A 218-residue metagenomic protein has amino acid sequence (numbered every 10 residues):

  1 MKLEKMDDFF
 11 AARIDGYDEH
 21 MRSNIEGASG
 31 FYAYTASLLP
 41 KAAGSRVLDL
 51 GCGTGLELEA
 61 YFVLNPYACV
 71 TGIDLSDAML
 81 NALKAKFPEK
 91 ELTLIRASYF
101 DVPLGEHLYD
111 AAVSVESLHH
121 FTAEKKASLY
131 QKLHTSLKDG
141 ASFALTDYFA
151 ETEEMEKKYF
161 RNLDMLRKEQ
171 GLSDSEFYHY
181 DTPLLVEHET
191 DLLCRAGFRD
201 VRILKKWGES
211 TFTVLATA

Functional and structural regions predicted by a protein language model:
M1-K41: Conserved class I S-adenosyl-L-methionine
L48-L50, T54-D101: Class I SAM-dependent methyltransferase SAM/SAH-binding core
L104-A112: A short acidic, Gly/Pro-enriched loop at the edge of an enzyme's catalytic core that lines a small-molecule cofactor
S114-S117: A short beta-strand submotif of the Rossmann-like class I SAM-dependent methyltransferase core that lines
H119-F121: A short His-aromatic
A127-D139: A short glycine-rich, Lys/Arg-flanked "PGG" loop and its adjoining helix->strand segment in the class I
T146-A196, I203: C-terminal alpha-helical "lid/dimerization" subdomain adjacent to the S-adenosyl-L-methionine
A196-A218: Core SAM-dependent methyltransferase catalytic element
